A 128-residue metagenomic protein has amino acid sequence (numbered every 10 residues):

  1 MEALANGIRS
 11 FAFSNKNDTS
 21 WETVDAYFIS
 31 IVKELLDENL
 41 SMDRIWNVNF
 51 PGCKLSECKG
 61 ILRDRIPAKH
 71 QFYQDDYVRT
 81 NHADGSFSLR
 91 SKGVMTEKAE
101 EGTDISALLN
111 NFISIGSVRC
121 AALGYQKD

Functional and structural regions predicted by a protein language model:
M1, A5, A26-K33, W46: Internal, well-ordered alpha-helical scaffold/interface segments that support domain packing or protein-protein contacts
M1-E2, D18-E22, L55-E57: Short, well-ordered, mixed-charge alpha-helical segments that flank or form enzyme active sites
M1-N15: Internal, conserved structured core segments that host functional sites
L4-I8, V24, S91: Alpha-helical context
F11-E38: Short, glycine-/small-residue-rich phosphate/pyrophosphate-handling segment
D37, S41-D128: C-terminal accessory domains and tails appended to enzymatic cores
